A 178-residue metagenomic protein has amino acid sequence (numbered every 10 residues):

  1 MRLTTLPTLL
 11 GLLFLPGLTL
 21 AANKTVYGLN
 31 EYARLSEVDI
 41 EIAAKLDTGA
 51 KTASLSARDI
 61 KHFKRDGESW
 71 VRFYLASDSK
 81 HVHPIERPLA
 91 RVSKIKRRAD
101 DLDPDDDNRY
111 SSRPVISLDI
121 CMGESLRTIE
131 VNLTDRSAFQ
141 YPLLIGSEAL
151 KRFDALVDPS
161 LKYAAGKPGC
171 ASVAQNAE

Functional and structural regions predicted by a protein language model:
M1-T8: Bacterial N-terminal signal peptides that target proteins for export
T8-F14: Hydrophobic helical h-region of N-terminal Sec-dependent signal peptides in bacterial secretory/periplasmic proteins
P16-L18: N-terminal signal peptide c-region/cleavage motif recognized by signal peptidases
L20-E178: Pepsin/retropepsin-fold aspartyl endopeptidases
